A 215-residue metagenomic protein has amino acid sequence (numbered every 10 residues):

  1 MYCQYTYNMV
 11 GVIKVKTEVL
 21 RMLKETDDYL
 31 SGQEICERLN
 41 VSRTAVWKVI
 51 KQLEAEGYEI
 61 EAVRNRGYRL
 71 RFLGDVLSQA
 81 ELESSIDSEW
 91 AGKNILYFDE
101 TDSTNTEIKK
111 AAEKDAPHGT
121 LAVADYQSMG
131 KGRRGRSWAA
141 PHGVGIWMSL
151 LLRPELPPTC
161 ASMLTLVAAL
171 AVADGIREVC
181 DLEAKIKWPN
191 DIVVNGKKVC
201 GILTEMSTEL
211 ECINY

Functional and structural regions predicted by a protein language model:
Y2-Y5, V10-R177, K198-C200, S207-T208: N-terminal lobe of the biotin/lipoate ligase/transferase fold
E178-L182: Alpha-helix capping at helix-to-loop junctions
E183-G196, G201: Catalytic palm active-site di-aspartate
E211-Y215: Short, acidic (Asp/Glu-rich) active-site segment that either coordinates a divalent metal cofactor
